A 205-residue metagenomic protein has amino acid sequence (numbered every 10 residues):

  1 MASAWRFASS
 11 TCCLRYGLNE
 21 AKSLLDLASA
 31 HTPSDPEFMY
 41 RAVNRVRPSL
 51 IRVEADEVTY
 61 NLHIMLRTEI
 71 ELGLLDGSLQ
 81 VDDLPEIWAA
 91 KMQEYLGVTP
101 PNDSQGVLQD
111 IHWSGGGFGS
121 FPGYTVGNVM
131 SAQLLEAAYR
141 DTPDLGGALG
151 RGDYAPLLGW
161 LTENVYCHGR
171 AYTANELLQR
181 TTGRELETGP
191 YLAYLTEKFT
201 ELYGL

Functional and structural regions predicted by a protein language model:
M1-L62: Acidic/histidine-rich catalytic neighborhood
I64, T68-L205: C-terminal, non-catalytic "cap/extension" segments appended to globular domains
